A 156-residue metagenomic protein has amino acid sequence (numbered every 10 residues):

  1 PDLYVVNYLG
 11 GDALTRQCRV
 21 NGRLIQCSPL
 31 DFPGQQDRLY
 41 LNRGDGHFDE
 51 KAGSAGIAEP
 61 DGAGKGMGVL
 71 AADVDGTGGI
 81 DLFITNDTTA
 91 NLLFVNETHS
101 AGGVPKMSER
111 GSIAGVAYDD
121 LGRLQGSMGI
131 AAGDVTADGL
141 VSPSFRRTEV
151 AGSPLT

Functional and structural regions predicted by a protein language model:
P1-T156: Acidic, glycine/proline-rich Ca2+-coordinating loop motifs
